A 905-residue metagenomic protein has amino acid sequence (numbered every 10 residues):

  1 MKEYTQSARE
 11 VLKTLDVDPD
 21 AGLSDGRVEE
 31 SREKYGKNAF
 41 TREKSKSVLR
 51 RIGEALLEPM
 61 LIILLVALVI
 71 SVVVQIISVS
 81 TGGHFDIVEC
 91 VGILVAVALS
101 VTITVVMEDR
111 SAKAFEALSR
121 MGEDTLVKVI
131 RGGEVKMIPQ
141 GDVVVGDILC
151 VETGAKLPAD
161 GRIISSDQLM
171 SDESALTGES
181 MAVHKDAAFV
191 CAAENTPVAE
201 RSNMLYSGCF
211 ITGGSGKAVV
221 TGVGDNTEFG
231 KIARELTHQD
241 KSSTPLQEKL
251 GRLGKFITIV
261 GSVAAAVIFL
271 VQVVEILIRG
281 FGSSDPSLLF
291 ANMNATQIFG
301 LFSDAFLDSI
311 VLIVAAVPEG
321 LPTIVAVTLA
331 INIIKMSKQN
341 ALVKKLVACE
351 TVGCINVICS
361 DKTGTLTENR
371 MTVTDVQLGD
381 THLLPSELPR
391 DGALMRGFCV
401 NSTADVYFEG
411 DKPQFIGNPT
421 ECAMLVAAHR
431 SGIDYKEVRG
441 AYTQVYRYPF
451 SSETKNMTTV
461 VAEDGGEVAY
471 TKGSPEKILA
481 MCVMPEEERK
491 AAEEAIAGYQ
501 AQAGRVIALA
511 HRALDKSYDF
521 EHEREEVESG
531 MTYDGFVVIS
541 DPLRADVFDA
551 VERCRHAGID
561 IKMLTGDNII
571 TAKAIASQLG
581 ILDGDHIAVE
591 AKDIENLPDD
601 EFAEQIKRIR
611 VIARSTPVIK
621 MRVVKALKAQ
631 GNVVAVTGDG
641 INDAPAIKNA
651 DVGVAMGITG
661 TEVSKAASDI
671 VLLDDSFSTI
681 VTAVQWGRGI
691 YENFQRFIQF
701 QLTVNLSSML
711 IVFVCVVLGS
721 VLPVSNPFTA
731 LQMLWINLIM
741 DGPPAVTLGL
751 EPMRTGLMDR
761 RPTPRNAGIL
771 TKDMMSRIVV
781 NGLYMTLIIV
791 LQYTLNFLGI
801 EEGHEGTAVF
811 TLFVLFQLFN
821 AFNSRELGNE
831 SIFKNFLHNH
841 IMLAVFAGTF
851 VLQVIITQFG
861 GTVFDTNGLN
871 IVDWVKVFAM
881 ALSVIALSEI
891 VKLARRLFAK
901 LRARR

Functional and structural regions predicted by a protein language model:
M1-P762, A767-L770, L783, T794 (+2 more regions): Conserved cytosolic headpiece of P-type ATPases
G82-G83, L798-H804: Membrane-helix interface and helix-disruption motif detector
L394, H804-E805: Alpha-helical scaffolds flanking conserved acidic
S707-S708, R777-I789: Core segments of transmembrane alpha-helices that mediate helix-helix packing or line hydrophobic substrate/ligand
I739-M740, T807-A821: Generic alpha-helical transmembrane segments
L791-G799: Juxtamembrane and boundary regions of transmembrane helices in multi-pass small-molecule transporters and channels
